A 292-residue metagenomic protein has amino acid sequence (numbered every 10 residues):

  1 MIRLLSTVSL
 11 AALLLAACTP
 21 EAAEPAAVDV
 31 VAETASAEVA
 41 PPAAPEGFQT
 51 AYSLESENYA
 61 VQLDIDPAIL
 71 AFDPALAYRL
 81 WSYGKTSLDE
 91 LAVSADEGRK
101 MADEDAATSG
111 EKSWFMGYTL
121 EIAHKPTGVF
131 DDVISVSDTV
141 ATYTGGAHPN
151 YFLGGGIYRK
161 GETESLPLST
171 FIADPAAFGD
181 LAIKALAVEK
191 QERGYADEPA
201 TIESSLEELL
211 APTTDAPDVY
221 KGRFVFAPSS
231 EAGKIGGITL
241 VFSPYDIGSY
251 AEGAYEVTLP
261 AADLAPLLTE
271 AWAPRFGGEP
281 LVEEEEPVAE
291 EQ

Functional and structural regions predicted by a protein language model:
M1-V8: Bacterial N-terminal signal peptides that target proteins for export
L14-A17: C-terminal motif of bacterial Sec signal peptides marking the signal peptidase cleavage site
T19-Q292: Compositionally biased intrinsically disordered regions enriched in Thr/Gly
